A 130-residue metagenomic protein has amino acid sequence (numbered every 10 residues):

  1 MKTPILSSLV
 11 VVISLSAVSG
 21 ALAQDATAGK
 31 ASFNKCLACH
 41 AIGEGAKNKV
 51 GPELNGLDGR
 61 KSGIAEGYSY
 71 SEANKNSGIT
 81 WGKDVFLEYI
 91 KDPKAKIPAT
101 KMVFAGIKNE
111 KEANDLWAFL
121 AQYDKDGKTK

Functional and structural regions predicted by a protein language model:
M1-L9: Bacterial N-terminal signal peptides that target proteins for export
S8-A17: Bacterial N-terminal signal peptides
A17-F33, G43-G45: Electrostatic cytochrome c docking/interface patches
D25, S32-K35, V50, G82-V85 (+1 more regions): Stable alpha-helical elements in mature extracytoplasmic
K30, E44-K83, F104: Gly/Gly-Pro-rich "capping" loops immediately C-terminal to redox-active cysteine motifs in periplasmic/lumenal
N34-I42, L116, L120: The canonical Cys-X-X-Cys-His
C39-I42, A46, K96: Histidine kinase transmitter module recognition
T80-K130: C-terminal capping alpha-helices of c-type cytochrome domains
